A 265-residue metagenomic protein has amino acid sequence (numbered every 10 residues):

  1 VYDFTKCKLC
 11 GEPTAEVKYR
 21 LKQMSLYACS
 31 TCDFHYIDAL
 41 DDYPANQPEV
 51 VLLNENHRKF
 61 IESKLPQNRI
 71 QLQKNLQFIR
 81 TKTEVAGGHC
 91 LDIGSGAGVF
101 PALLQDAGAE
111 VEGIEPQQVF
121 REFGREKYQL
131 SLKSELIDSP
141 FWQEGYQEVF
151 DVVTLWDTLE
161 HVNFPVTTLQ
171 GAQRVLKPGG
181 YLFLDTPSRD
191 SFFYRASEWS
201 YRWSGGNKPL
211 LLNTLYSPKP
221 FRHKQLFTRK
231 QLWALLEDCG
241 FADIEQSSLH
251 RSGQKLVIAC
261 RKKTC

Functional and structural regions predicted by a protein language model:
V1-W156, V166-L169, R229, S247-C265: Conserved N-terminal segment of class I S-adenosyl-L-methionine
G88, G179-G180: Surface-exposed loop/turn positions
D157, H161: A short His-aromatic
N163-V175, Y181-C265: S-adenosyl-L-methionine-dependent methyltransferase catalytic module, highlighting the catalytic core
